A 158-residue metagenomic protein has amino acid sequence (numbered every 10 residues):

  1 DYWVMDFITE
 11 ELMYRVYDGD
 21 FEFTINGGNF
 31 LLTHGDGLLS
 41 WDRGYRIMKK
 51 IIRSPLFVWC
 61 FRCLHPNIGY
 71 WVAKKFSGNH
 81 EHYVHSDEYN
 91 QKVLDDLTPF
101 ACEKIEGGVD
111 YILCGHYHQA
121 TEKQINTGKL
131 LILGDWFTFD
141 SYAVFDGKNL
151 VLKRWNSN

Functional and structural regions predicted by a protein language model:
D1, D18, L32-T33, Y111-H116 (+1 more regions): Active-site neighborhood of phospho(di)ester-bond hydrolases with catalytic His/Asp-centered motifs
D1-D6, L38-S40, V109-Q124, F139-D140: Active-site environment of divalent metal-dependent phosphoester hydrolases
D1-G107: Conserved catalytic scaffold of divalent metal-dependent phosphoesterases
M5, M13-R15, D95, I112-C114 (+2 more regions): Short amphipathic alpha-helical surface micro-motifs
F23-N26, Q124-N158: Binuclear metal-dependent phosphoesterase catalytic core
A101-C102, A120, L152: Generic preference for hydrophobic/aromatic residues in regular secondary structure cores
